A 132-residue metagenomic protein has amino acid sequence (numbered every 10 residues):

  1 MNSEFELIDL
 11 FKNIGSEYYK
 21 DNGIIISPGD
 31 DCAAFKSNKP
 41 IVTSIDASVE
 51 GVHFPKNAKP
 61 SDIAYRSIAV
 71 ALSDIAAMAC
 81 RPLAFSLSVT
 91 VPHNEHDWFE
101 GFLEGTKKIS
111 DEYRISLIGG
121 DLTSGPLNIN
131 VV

Functional and structural regions predicted by a protein language model:
M1-K59, M78, L87, I109: Extreme N-terminal cap/leader segments of soluble proteins
I24-I26, P55-V70, N94-E104: Glycine-rich anion/phosphate-binding loops
I26, C32, S67, L122-T123: Short, flexible micro-motifs
P28, I63, M78, I118-G119 (+1 more regions): Short glycine-rich loop/turn motifs that provide flexible caps or phosphate-binding loops at active sites
G29-D30, A71, P82, P126: Short Gly/Ser/Thr- and Asp/Glu-enriched loop/turn motifs at secondary-structure junctions
S37-N38, S48, P82-V132: Glycine-rich anion-binding loops of enzyme active sites
P60-A84, E104-E112: Small-aliphatic-rich amphipathic alpha-helix that forms the alpha element of a beta-alpha
